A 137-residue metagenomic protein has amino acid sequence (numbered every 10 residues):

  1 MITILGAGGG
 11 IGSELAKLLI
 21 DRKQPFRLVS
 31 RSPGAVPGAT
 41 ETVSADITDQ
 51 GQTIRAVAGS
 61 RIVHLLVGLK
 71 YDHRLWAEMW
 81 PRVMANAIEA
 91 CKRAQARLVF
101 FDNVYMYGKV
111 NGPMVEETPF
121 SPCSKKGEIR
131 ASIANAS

Functional and structural regions predicted by a protein language model:
I2-Q24: N-terminal Rossmann NAD(P)H-binding glycine-rich loop of SDR-like oxidoreductase domains
I2-T3, H73-L75, F120-S124: Short, contiguous strand/loop micro-motifs
L5, V29, L66-V67, F100-N103: SDR active-site strand-loop-helix element
L15, S30, I133-A136: Hydrophobic alpha-helical segments typical of transmembrane helices and their membrane-interface/capping positions
K17-D21, E89, N135: Short, well-ordered alpha-helices that flank and scaffold nucleotide-derived cofactor binding pockets
Q24-R31: Conserved glycine-rich Rossmann-like NAD(P)H-binding loop of the short-chain dehydrogenase/reductase
P25, A85-S132: Conserved Rossmann-fold NAD(P)-dependent oxidoreductase catalytic core, especially the SDR/UDP-sugar
G34-A94, Y107: NAD(P)H-binding glycine-rich loop region in Rossmannoid oxidoreductase-like domains and their noncatalytic homologs
